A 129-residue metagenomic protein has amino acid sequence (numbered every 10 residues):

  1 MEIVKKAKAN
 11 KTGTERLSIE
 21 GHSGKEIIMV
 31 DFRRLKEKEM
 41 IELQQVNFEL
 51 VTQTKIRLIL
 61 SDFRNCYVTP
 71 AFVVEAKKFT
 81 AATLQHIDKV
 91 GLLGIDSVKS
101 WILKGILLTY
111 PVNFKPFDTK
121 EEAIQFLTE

Functional and structural regions predicted by a protein language model:
E2-E129: Amphipathic, Lys/Arg-enriched alpha-helical "gate/interface" segment within cytosolic domains that mediates
